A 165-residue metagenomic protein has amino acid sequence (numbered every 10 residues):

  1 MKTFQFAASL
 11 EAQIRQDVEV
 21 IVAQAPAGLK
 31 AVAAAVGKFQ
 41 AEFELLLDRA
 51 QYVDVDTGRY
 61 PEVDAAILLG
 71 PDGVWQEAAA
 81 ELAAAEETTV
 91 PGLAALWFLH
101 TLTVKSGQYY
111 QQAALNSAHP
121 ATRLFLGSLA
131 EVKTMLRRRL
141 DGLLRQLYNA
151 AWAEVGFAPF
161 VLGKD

Functional and structural regions predicted by a protein language model:
M1-D165: Non-heme di-metal
